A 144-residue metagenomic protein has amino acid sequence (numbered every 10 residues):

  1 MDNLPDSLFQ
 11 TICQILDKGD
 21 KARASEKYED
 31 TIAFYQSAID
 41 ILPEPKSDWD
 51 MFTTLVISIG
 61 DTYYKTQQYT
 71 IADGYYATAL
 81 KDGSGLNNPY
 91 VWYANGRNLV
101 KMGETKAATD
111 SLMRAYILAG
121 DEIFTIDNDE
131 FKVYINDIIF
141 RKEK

Functional and structural regions predicted by a protein language model:
D2-P5, I41-W49, L80-G85, E122: Flexible helix-coil transition and linker loops at the boundaries of alpha-helical arrays
Y28-E29, Y69, T105: TPR-repeat structural position
A38-L42, D73-K81, Y116-A119: Amphipathic alpha-helical segments of tetratricopeptide repeats
V100-I123: TPR/TPR-like (Sel1-like) alpha-helical repeat modules
